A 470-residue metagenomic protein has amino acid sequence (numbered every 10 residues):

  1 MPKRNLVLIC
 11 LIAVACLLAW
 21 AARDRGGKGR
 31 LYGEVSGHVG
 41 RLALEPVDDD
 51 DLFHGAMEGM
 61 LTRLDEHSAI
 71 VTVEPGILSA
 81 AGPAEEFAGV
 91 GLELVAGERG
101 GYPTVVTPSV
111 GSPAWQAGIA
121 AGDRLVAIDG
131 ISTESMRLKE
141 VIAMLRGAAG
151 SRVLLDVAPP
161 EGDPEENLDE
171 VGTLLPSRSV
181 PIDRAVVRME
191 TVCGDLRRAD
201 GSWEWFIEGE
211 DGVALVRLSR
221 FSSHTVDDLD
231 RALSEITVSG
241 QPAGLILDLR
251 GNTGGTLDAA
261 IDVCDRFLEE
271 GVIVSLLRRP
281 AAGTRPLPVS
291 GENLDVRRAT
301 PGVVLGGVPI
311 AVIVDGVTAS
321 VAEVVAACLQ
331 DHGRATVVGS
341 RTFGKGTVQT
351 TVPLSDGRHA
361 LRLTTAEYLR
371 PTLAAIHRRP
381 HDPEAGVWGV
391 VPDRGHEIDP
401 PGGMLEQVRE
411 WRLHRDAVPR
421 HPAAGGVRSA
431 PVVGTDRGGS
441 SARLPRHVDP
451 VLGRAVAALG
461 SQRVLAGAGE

Functional and structural regions predicted by a protein language model:
M1-L245, G251-T253, V433-E470: Flexible, low-complexity junctional segments that flank or bridge functional domains
P2-L6, I12, C16, C193-E470: C-terminal "post-core" interaction segments
